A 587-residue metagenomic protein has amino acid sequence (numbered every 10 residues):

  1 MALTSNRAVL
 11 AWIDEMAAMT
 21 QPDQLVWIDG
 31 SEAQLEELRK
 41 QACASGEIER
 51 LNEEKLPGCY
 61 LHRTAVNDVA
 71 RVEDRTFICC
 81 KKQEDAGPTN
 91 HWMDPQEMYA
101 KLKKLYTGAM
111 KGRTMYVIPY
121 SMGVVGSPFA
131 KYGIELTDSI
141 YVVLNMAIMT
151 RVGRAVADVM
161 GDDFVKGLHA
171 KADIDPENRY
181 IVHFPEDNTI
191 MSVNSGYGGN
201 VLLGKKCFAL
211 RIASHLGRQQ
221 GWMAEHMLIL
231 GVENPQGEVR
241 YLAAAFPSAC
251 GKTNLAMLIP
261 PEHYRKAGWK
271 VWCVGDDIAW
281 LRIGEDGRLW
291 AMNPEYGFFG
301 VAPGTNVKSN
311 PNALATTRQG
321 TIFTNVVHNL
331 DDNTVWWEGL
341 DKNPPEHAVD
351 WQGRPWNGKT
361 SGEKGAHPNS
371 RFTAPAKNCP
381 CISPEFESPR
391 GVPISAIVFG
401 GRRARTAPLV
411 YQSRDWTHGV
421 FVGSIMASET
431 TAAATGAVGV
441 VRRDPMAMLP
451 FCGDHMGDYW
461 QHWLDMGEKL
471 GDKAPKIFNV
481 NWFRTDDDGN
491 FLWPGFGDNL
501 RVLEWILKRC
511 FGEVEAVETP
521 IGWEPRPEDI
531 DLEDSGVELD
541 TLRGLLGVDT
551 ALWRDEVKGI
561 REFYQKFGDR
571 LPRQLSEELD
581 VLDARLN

Functional and structural regions predicted by a protein language model:
M1-C250, P260-N587: Conserved internal helical-beta-strand scaffold that buttresses enzyme catalytic cores
L255: Hydrophobic positions on the alpha1 helix immediately C-terminal to the Walker A/P-loop
